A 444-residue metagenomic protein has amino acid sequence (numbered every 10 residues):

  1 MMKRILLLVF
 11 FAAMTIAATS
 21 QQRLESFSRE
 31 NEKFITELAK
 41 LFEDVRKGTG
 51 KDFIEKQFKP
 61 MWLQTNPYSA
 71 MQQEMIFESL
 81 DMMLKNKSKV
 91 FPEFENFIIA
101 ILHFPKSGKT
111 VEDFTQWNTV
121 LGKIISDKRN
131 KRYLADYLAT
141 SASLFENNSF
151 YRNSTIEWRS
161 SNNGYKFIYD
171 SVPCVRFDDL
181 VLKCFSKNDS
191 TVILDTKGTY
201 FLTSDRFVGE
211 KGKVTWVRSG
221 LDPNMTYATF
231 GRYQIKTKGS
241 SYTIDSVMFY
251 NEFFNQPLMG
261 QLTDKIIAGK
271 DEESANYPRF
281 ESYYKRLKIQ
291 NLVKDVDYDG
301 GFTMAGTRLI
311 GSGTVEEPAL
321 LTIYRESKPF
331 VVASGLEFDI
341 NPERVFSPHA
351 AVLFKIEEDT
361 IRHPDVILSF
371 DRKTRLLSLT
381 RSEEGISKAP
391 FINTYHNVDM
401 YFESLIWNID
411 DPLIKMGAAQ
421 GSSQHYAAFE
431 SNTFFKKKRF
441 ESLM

Functional and structural regions predicted by a protein language model:
M1-S26: Bacterial Sec-dependent N-terminal signal peptides
Q22-M444: Structural signature for solvent-exposed beta-strand/loop edge elements and short helix-capping sites, enriched
